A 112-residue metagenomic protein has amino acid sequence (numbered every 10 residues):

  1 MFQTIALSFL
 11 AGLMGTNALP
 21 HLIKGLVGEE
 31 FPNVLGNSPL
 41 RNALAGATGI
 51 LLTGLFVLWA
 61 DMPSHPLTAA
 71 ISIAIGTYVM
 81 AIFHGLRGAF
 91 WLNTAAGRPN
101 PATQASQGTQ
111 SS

Functional and structural regions predicted by a protein language model:
M1-S8, L58-L67: Helix-coil boundary and interhelical linker segments in multi-pass alpha-helical membrane proteins
T4-V27: N-terminal signal-anchor/start-transfer transmembrane helix
A6, L10, A43-L44, A70-A74: Hydrophobic alpha-helical transmembrane segments
I23-L35, N100: Cytosolic, membrane-interface loops and tails of multi-pass inner-membrane proteins
F31-A45: Juxtamembrane helix-capping/reentrant segments at transmembrane boundaries
N42-A60: A generic, lipid-embedded transmembrane alpha helix
D61-G97: C-terminal structural segments of small proteins and small subunits
N93-S112: Short, intrinsically disordered, charge-rich cytosolic tails of integral membrane proteins
